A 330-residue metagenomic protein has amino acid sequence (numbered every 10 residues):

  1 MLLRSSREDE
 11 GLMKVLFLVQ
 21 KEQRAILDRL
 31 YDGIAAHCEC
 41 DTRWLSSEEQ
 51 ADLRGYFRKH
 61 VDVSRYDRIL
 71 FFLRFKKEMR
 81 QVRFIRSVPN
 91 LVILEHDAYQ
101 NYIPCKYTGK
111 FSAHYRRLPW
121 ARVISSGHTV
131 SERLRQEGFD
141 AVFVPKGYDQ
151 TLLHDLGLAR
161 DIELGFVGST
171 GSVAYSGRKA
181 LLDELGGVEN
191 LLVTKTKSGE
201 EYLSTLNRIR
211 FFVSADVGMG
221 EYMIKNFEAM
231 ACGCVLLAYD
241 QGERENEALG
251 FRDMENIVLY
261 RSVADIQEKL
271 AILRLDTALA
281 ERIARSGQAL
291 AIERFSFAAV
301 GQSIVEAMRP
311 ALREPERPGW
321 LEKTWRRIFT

Functional and structural regions predicted by a protein language model:
L2-L3: Leucine-biased recognition of intrinsically disordered, low-complexity hydrophobic segments
D9-Y66, F71-R83, N90-L249, R326: Nucleotide-sugar donor-binding catalytic core of glycosyltransferases
C40, T170, E184-L191, D276 (+5 more regions): A structural signal for alpha-helix termini and helix-coil/disorder junctions
T196, S204-E316: Catalytic binding pocket for nucleotide-activated donors in carbohydrate/polymer assembly enzymes
E316-T330: Intrinsically disordered, low-complexity acidic/proline-/asparagine-rich linker or regulatory tail/stalk regions
